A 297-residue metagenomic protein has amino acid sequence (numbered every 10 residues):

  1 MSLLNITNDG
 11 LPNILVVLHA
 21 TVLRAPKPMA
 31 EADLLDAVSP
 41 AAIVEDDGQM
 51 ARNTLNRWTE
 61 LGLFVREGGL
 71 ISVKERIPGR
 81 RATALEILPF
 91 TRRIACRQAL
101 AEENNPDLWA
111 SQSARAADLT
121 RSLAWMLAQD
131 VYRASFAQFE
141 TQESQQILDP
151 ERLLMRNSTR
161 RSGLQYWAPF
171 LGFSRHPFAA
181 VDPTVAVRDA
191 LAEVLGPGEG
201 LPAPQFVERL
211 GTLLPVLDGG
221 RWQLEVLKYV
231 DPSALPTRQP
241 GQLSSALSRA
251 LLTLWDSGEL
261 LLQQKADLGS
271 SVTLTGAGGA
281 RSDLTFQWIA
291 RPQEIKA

Functional and structural regions predicted by a protein language model:
M1-A297: Donor-sugar nucleotide-binding helix/loop cap in glycosyltransferases
